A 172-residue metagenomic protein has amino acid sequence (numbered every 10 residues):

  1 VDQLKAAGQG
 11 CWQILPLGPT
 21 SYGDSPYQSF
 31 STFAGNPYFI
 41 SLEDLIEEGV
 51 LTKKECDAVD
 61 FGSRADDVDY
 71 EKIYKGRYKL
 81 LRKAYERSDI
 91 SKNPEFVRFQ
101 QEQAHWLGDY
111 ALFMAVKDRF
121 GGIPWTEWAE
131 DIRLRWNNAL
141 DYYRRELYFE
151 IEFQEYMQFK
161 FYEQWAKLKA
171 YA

Functional and structural regions predicted by a protein language model:
V1-Y171: Acidic/aromatic-lined carbohydrate-recognition and catalytic surfaces of CAZymes acting on diverse glycans
